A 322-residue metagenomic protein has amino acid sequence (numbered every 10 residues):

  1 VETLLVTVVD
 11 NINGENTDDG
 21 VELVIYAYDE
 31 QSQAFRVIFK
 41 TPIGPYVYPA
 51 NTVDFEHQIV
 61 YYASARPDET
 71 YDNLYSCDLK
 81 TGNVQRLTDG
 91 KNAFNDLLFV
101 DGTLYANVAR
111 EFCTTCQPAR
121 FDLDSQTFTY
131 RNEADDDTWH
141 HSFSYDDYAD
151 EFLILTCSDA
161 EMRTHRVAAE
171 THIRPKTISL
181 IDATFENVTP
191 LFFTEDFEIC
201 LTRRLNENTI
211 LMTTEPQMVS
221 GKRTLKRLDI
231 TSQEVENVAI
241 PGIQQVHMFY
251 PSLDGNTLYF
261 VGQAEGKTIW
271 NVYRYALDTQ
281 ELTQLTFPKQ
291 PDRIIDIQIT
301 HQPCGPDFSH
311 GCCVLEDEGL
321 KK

Functional and structural regions predicted by a protein language model:
V1-A27, T41-T52: Beta-strand-rich domains and repeat architectures in extracellular enzymes and scaffolds, especially beta-propellers
V1-T3, E56-Q58, D101-T103, A149-E151 (+2 more regions): Short coil/turn segments that connect the beta-strands within blades of beta-propeller domains
L4-D19, A65-R66, A109-R110, T156-H172 (+2 more regions): Short, conserved, GDST-rich strand-edge loop motifs in beta-rich repeat architectures
E22-Y26, N73-Y75, Q117-A119, K176-S179 (+2 more regions): A short loop-to-beta-strand structural motif that recurs across blades of beta-propeller domains
D29-Q33, D78-G82, D122-Q126, D182-E186 (+2 more regions): Short loop/turn segments that connect beta-strands within beta-propeller blades
F39-G44, L87-K91, N132-D137, L191-D196 (+2 more regions): Surface loop/turn motifs at the tips and blade-to-blade linkers of beta-strand repeat domains
P45-T52, N92-D101, D137-D147, D196-R204 (+2 more regions): Repeated scaffold domains used in trafficking and secretory/extracellular systems, primarily beta-propellers
N271-Y273, Q280-K322: Blade-level signature of beta-propeller repeat domains, shared across WD40, Kelch, NHL, RCC1 and BNR/Asp-box propellers
